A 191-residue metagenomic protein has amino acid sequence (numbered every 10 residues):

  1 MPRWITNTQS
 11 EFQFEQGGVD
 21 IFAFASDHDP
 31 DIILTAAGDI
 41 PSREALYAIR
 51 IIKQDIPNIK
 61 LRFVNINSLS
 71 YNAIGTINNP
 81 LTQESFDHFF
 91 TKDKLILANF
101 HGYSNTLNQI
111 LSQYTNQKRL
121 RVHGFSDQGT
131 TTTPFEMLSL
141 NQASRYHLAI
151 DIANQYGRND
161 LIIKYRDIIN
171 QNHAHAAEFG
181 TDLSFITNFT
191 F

Functional and structural regions predicted by a protein language model:
M1-F191: Thiamine diphosphate
